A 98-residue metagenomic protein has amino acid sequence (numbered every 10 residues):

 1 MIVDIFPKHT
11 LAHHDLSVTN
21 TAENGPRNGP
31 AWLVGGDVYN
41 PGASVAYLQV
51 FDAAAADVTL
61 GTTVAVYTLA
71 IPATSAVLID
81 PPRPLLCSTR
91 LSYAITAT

Functional and structural regions predicted by a protein language model:
M1-T98: Surface-exposed, low-hydrophobicity beta-strand/loop segments enriched in small/polar/acidic residues
